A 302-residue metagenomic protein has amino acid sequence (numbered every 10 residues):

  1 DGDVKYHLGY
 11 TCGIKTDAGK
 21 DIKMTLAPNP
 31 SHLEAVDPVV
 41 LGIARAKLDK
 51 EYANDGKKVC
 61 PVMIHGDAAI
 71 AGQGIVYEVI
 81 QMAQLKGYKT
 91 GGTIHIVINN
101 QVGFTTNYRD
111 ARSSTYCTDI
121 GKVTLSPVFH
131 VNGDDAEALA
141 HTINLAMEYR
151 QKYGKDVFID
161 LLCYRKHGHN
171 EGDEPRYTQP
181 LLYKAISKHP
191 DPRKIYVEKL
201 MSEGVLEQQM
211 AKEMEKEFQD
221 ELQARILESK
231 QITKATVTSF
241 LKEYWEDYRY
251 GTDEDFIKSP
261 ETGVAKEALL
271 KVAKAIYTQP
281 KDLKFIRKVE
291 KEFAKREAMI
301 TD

Functional and structural regions predicted by a protein language model:
D1-L125, F129: Cofactor-binding active-site loop characterized by glycine-rich and histidine/acidic residues
V4, L8, K155, L181-E203: Metal-dependent DNA phosphodiester-chemistry modules and their immediately adjacent helices/loops in DNA-processing
V36, L41-P61, Q73, T105-Y116 (+6 more regions): Non-transmembrane, aqueous-exposed alpha-helical and coiled segments at domain scale
I70-Y77, R109, H169-R176, L222-I226: Short glycine/threonine-rich loop-to-helix capping motif typified by GTGT followed within a few residues by an Asp-Pro
K89-H95, N107-L125, L161-K194: Flexible glycine/proline-rich, aromatic-decorated loop/lid segments
Y116-T142, H189-A211: Conserved thiamine diphosphate
F129-F158, H167-Q179: Active-site capping/gating regions of soluble enzymes
P192, E203, E207-D302: Hard-cation-handling environments
